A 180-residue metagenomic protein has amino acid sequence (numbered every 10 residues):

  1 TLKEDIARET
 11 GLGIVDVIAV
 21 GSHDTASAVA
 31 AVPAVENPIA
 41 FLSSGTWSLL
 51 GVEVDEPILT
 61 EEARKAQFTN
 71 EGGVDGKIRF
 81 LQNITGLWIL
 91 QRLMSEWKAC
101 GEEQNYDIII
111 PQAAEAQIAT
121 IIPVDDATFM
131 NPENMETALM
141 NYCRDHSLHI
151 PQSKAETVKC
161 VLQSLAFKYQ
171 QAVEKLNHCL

Functional and structural regions predicted by a protein language model:
T1: Glycine-rich, mobile lid/loop segments that gate access to catalytic sites or pores
E4-L180: Active-site core segments that coordinate phosphate-bearing ligands/cofactors across diverse enzyme families
